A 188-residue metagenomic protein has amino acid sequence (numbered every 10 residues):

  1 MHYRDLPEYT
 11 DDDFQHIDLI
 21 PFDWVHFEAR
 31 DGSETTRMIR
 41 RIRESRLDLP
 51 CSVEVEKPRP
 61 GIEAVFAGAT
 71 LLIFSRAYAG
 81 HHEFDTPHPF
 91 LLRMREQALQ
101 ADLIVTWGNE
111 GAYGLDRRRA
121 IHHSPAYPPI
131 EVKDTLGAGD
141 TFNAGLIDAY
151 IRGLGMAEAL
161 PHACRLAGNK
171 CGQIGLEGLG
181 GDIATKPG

Functional and structural regions predicted by a protein language model:
M1-I121: Ribokinase/PfkB-type carbohydrate-kinase core domain
P87-G188: Conserved phosphate-binding/catalytic region of the ribokinase-like
